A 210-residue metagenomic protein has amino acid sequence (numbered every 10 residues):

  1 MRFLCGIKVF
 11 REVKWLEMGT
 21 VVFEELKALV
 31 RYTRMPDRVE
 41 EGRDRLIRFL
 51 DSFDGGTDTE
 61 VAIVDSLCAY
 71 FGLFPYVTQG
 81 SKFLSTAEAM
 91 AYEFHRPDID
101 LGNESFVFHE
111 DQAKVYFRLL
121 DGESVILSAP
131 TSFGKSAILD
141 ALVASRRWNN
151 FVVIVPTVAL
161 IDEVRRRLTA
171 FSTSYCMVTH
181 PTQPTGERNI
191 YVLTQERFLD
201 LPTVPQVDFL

Functional and structural regions predicted by a protein language model:
M1-L210: N-terminal helicase ATP-binding lobe
